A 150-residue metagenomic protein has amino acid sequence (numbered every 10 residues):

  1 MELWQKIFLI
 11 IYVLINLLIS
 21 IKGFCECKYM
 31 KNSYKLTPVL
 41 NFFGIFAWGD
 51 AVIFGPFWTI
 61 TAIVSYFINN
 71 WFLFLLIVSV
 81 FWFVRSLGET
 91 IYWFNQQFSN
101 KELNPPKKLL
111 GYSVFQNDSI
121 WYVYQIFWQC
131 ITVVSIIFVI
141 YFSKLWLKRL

Functional and structural regions predicted by a protein language model:
W4-M30: N-terminal signal-anchor/start-transfer transmembrane helix
F8-N16, L73-F83: Hydrophobic core segments of alpha-helical transmembrane domains in multi-pass membrane proteins
K31-F43, N95-Q97: Short juxtamembrane and helix-loop transition motifs at transmembrane-helix boundaries in membrane proteins
T37-F43, L103-V123: Short membrane-interface loop/juxtamembrane segments of multi-pass integral membrane proteins
V39-L73: Long, highly hydrophobic alpha-helical transmembrane signal-anchor segments
D50-I63, Y122-I137: Core segments of transmembrane alpha-helices that mediate helix-helix packing or line hydrophobic substrate/ligand
S86-L109: Juxtamembrane non-transmembrane "cap" segments at the membrane-aqueous interface of multi-pass membrane proteins
I136-L150: Juxtamembrane boundary at the C-terminal end of a transmembrane helix
